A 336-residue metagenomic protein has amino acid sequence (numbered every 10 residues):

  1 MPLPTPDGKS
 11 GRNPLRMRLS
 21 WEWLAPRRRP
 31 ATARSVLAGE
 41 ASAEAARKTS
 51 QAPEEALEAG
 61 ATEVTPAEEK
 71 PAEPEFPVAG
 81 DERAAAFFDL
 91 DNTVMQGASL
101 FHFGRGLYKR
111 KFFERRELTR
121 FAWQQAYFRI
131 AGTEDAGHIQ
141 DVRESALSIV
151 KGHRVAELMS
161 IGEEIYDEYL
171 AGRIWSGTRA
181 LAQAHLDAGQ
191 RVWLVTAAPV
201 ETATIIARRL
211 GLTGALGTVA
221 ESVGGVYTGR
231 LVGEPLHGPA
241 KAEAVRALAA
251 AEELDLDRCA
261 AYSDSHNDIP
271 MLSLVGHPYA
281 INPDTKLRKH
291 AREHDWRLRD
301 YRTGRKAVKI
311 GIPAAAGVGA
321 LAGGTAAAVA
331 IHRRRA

Functional and structural regions predicted by a protein language model:
M1-P77, D81-R83, S160, D167-A336: C-terminal cap/substrate-recognition subdomain and adjoining C-terminal extension of metal-dependent phosphatase-like
G60, P71-A131: Active-site neighborhood of HAD-like aspartate-dependent phosphohydrolases
D89, E144-S145, A215, V226: Residue-level signal for pocket-adjacent positions within structured domains
D91, E134, A146-V150, G233 (+1 more regions): A general boundary/transition motif marking the beginning of the first structured unit of a protein
S99-L100, F112-A184: A metal-dependent, Asp-based hydrolase signature
